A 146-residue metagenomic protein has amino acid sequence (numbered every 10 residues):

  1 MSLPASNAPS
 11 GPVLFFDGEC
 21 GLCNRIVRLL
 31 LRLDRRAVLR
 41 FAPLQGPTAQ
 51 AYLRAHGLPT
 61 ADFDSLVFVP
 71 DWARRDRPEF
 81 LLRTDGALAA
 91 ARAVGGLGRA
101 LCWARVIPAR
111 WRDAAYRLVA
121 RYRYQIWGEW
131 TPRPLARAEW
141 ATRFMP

Functional and structural regions predicted by a protein language model:
S2-R36: Local sequence-structure signature of Cys/Sec-based thiol-disulfide redox active-site neighborhoods
L3-G11, P43-P47, V69-R74: Short, mixed-charge, low-aromatic patches
P12-V13, R36-R40, R75-P78: Short active-site oxyanion
F15-G18, F41-L44, L82, W103: Small/polar loops that bind or transfer phosphate-bearing groups
G21-N24, P43, T60, T84: Alpha-helix initiation and capping sites
R35-A49: Thiol-based oxidoreductase modules, predominantly thioredoxin-like and allied folds used for disulfide exchange
P47-P146: Thiol/selenol-based redox catalytic cores and closely related redox-interacting motifs
